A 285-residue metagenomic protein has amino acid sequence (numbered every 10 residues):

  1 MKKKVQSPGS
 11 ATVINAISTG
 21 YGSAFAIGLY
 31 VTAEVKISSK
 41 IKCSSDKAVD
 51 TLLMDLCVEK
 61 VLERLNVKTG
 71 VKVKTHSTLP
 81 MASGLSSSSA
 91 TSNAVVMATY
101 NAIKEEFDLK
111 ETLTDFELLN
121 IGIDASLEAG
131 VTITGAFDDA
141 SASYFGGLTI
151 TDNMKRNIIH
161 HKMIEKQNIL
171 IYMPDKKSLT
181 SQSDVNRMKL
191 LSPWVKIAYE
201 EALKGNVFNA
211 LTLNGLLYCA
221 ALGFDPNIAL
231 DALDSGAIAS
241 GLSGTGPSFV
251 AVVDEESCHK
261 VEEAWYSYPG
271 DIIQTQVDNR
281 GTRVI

Functional and structural regions predicted by a protein language model:
M1-S83, A264, V277-R280, I285: ATP-binding N-lobe of GHMP and related small-molecule kinases
V5-Q6, N15-A16, A24-I27, T132-G135 (+4 more regions): Solvent-exposed alpha-helices and their adjacent loops that cap or buttress functional pockets in soluble metabolic
G9-T12, S18, G22, A26 (+3 more regions): FAD-binding core of FAD-dependent oxidoreductases, characterized by glycine-rich FAD pyrophosphate-binding loops
K72-T75, D108-A125, T212-L213: Beta-strand segments within the central parallel beta-sheet cores of soluble alpha/beta enzyme folds
L85-D115, Y144-G146: DPxDG-like acidic metal-binding loop motif
D115-I159: Alpha/beta catalytic cores of group-transfer enzymes, especially the acyltransferase/condensing modules of polyketide
R156-I285: C-terminal nucleotide
